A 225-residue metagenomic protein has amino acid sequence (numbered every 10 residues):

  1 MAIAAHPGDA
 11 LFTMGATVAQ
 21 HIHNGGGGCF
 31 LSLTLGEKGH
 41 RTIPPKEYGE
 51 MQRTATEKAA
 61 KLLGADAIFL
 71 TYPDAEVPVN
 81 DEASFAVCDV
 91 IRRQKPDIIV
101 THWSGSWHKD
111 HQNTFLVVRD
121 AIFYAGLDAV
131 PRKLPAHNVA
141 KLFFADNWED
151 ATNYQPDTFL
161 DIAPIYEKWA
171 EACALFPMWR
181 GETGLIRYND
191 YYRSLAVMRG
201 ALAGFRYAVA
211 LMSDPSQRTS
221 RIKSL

Functional and structural regions predicted by a protein language model:
M1-I3, P78-L225: Metal-dependent de-N-acetylase/amidase catalytic core
M1-Q94, M212, S224: Active-site rim/loop-helix segments in enzyme catalytic domains that contact anionic ligands
